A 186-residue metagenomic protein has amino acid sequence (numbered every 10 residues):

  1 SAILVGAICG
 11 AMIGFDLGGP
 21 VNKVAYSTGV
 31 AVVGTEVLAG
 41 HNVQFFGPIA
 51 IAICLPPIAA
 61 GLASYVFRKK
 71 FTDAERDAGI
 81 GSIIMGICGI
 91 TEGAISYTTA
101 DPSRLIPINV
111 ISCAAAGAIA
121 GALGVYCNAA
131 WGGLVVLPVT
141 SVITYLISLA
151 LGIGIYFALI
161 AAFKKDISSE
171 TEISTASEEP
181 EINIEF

Functional and structural regions predicted by a protein language model:
S1-S174, E179-E185: Pore-lining transmembrane helices
